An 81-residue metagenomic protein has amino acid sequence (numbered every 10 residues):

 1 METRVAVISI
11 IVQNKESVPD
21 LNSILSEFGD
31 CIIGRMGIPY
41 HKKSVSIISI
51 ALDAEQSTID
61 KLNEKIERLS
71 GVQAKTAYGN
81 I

Functional and structural regions predicted by a protein language model:
M1-I81: Long, contiguous binding/interaction regions
